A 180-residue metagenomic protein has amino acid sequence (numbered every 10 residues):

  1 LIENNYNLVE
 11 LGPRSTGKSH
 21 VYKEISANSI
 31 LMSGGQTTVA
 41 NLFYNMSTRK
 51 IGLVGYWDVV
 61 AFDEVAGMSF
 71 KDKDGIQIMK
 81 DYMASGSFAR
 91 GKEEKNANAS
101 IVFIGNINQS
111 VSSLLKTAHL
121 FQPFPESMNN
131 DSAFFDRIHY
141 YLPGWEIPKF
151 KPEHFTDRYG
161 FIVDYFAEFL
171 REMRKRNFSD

Functional and structural regions predicted by a protein language model:
L1-S113, A118-Q122, D136: Conserved ASCE/P-loop NTPase catalytic core
E94-I101, N106-D180: Phosphate-sensing "switch" segment of ASCE/P-loop ATPases
